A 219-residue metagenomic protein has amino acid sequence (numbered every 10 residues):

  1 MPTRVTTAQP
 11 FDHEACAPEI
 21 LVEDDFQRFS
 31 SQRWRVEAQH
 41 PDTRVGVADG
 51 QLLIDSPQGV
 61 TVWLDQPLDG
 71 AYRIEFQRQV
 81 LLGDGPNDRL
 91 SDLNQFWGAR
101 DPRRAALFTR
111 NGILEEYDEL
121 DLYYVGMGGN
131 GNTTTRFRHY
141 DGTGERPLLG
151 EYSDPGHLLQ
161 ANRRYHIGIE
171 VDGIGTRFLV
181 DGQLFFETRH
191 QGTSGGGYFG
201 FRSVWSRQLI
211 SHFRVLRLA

Functional and structural regions predicted by a protein language model:
P2-A38, D65: Extracellular carbohydrate-recognition regions
F26, I74-F76, Q160-D172, T176-F178: Short tryptophan-centered beta-strand motifs in secreted/extracellular beta-sheet-rich domains of glycan-recognition
D42-V60: Short carbohydrate-recognition loop motifs
D55-G142: Secretory/extracellular carbohydrate-interaction modules and structurally similar beta-sandwich "look-alikes"
V60-Q66, S153-L158, G200: Beta-strand-rich interaction surfaces with strong enrichment in secreted/lumenal proteins
G142-H166: Short, aromatic/His-centered strand-loop micro-motif at the edge of beta-sheets
L179-Q183: Short strand-turn-strand beta-turns centered on an Asx-Gly dipeptide
T188-R214: Flexible glycan-contacting loops in extracellular carbohydrate-active proteins
